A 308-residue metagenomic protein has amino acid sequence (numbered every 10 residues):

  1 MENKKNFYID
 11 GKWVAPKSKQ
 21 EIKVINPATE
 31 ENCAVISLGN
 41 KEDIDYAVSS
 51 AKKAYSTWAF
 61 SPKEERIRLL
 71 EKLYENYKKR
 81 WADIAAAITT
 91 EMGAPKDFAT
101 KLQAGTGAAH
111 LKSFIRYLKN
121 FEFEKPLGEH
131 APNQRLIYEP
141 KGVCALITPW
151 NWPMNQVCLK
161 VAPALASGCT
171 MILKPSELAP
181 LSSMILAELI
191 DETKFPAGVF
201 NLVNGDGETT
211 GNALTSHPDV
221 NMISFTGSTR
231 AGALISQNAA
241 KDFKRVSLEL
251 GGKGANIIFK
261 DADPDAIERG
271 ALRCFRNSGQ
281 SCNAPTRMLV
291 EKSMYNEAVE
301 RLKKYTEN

Functional and structural regions predicted by a protein language model:
M1-P132: N-terminal Rossmann-like NAD(P)+-binding subdomain of aldehyde/semialdehyde dehydrogenases
E30, R66, I88, L111 (+6 more regions): Residue-level signal for inorganic ion chemistry
G39-E42, E91, L102-T106, E177-L178 (+4 more regions): Short beta->alpha linker loops
N40, L73, Y77-R80, I84 (+8 more regions): Hydrophobic/aromatic residues within well-ordered alpha-helical segments
V48, L70, A85, G107-A108 (+5 more regions): A general structural signal for well-ordered alpha-helical segments in protein cores
Y55, A59, Y74-W81, A85 (+11 more regions): Structural signal for hydrophobic packing residues in well-ordered secondary-structure cores of soluble enzyme domains
F123-A266: Rossmann-like NAD(P) dinucleotide-binding subdomain of oxidoreductase/dehydrogenase enzymes
R230-N308: ALDH superfamily catalytic-core signature
